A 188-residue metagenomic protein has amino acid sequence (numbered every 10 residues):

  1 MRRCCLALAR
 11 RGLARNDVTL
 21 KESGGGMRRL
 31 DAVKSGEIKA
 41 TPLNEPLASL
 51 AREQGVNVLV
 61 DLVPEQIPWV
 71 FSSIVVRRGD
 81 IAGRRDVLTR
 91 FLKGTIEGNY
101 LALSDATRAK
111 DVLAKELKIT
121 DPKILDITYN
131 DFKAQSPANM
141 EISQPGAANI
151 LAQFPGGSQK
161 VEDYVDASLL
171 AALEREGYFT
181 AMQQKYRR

Functional and structural regions predicted by a protein language model:
M1-E22, R52-Q54, D111, K115: Ligand-binding cleft/hinge of the Venus flytrap
C5, K39-N57, I142, G146-G156: A ligand-binding cleft/hinge motif common to bilobed small-molecule-binding domains
R10-G24, S35-K39, N57, K123 (+1 more regions): A local structural motif
R11, S23-G24, L62, R78 (+1 more regions): Fold-independent oxyanion-binding glycine-rich loops and adjacent beta-strand/coil segments at enzyme active sites
G24, S49-L50, I67-P68, N130 (+1 more regions): Short secondary-structure capping/turn micro-motifs that flank functional sites
R28-L117: Pocket-lining segment of extracytoplasmic ligand-binding domains
A82-K160: Secondary-structure end/capping motifs
A152-R188: Conserved C-terminal helix/tail region of periplasmic/extracytoplasmic solute-binding proteins
